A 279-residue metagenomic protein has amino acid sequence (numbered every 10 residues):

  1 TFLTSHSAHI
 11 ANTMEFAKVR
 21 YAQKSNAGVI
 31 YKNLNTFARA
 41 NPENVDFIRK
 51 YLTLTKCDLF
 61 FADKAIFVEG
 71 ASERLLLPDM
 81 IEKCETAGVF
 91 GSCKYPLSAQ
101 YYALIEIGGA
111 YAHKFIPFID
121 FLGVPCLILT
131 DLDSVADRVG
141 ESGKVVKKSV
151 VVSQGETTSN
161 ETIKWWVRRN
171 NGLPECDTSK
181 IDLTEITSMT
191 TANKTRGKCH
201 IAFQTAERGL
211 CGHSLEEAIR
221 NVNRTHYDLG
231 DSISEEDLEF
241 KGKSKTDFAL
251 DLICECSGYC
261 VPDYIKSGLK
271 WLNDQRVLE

Functional and structural regions predicted by a protein language model:
T1-T55, G258-K266, K270-E279: Switch/communication elements of ASCE P-loop NTPase nucleotide-binding domains
L52-F67, A71-E279: Acidic, Mg2+-coordinating catalytic modules of nucleic-acid enzymes
